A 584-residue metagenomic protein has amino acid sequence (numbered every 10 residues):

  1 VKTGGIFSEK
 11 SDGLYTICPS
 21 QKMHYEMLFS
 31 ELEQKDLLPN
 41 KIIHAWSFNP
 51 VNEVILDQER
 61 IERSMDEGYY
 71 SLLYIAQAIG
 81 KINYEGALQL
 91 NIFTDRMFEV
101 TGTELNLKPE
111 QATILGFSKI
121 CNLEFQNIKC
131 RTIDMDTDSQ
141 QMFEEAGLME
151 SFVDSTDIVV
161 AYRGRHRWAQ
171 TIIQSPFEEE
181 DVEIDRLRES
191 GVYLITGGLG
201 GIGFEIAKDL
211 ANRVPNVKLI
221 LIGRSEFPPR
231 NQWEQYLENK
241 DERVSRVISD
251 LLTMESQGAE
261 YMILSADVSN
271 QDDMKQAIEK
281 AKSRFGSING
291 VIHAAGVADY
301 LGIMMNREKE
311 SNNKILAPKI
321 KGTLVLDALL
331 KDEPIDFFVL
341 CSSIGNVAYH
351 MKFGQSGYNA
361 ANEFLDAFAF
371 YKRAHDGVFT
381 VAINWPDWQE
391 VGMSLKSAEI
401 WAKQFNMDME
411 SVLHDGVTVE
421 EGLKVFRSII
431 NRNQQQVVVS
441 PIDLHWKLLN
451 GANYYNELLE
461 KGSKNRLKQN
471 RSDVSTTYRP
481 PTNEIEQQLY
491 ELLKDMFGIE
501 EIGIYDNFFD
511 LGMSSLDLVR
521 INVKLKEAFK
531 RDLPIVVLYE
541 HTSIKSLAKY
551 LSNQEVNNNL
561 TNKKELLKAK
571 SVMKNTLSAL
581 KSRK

Functional and structural regions predicted by a protein language model:
V1-I158, R163-R167, L187-G451, L467-K584: 4′-phosphopantetheine-dependent carrier domains
Q170-G191: A short, basic/flexible loop-to-alpha-helix module at the beginning of a structural domain
I173-E180, D443-Y455: Short C-terminal tail/terminal secondary-structure segment of NAD(P)H-dependent dehydrogenase/reductase domains
L458-N465: Intrinsically disordered or compositionally simple regulatory linkers and C-terminal tails in signal-transduction
